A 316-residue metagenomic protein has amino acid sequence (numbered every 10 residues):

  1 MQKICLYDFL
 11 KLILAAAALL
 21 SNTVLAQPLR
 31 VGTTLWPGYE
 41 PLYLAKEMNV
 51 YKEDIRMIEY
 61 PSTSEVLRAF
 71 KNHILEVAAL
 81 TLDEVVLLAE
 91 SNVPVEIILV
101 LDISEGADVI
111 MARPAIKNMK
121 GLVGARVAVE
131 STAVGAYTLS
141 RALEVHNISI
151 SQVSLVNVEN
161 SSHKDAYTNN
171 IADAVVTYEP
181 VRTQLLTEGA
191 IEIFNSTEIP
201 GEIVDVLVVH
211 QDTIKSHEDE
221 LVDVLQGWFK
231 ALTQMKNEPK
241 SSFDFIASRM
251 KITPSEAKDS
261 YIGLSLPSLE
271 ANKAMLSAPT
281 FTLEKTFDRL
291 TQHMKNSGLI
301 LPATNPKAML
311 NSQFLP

Functional and structural regions predicted by a protein language model:
M1-I13: Bacterial N-terminal signal peptides that target proteins for export
K11-S21: Bacterial N-terminal signal peptides
N22-A26: Sec/Tat signal peptide C-region and signal peptidase I cleavage site
Q27-N157, A166, D173-T177, I193 (+1 more regions): Short, glycine-/small- and polar/acidic-enriched structural segments that line small-molecule recognition paths
W36, P61-S64, A79, V129 (+6 more regions): Soluble non-cytosolic domains of exported or imported proteins
D83-E84, L155-V156, S162-M250: Pocket-lining segment of extracytoplasmic ligand-binding domains
H217-L299: Secondary-structure end/capping motifs
N296, P302-P316: Hinge/cleft segment of the Venus flytrap/periplasmic-binding protein
